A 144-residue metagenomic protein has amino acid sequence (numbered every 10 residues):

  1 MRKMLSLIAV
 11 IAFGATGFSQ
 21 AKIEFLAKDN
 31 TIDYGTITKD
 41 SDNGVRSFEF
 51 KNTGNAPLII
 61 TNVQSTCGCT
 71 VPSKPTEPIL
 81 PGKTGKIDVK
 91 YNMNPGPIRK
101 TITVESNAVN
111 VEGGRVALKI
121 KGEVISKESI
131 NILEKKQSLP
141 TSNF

Functional and structural regions predicted by a protein language model:
M4-A15: Sec-dependent N-terminal signal peptides
S19-E49, K127-F144: Beta-sheet-dominated interaction scaffolds and their linkers
T36, I60-N62, T101: Extracellular/lumenal ectodomain signal focusing on beta-strand-rich modules and carbohydrate-recognition contexts
S41-S47, N94-T101: Short, solvent-exposed loop/turn segments enriched in Ser/Thr/Gly
F50-G54: Asparagine-centered strand-capping/turn motif at beta-strand->loop junctions
N55-T84: Surface-exposed binding patches on compact interaction domains or structured appendages
I87-N94: Short, hydrophobic beta-strand segments
P97-I130: Terminal connector regions
